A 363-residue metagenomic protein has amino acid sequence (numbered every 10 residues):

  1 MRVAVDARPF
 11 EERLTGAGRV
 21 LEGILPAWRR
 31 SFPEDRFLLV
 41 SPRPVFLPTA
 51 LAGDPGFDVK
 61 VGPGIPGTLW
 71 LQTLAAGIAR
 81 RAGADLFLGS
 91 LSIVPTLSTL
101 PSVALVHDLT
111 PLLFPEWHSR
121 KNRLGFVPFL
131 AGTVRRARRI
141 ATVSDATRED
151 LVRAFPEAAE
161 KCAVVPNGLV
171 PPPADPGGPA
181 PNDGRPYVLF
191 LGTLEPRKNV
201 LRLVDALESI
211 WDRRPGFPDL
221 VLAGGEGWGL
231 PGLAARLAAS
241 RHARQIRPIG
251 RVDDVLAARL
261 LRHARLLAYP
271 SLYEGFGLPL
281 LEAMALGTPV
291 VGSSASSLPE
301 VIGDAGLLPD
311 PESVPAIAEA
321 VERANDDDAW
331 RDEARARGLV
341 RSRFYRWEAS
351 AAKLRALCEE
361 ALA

Functional and structural regions predicted by a protein language model:
M1-A363: Carbohydrate transferase catalytic cores enriched for Leloir-type hexosyltransferases
